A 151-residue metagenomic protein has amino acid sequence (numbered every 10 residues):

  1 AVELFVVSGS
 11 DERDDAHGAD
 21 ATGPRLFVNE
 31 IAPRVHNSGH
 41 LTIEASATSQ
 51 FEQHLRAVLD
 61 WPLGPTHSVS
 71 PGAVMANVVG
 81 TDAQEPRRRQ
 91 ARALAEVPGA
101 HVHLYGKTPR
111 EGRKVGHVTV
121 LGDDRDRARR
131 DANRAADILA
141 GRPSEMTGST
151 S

Functional and structural regions predicted by a protein language model:
A1-V2, A21-T22, A32-A83: Active-site "cap" helix and flanking loop/linker of ATP-utilizing ligase/carboxylase catalytic domains
L4-V6, V120: Conserved hydrophobic "DFG−1" position in protein kinase catalytic cores
V6, A32-P33, L104-G106: Short beta-strand elements
V7-P24: Intrinsically disordered, low-complexity terminal tails and inter-domain linkers enriched for S/T/G/P/D/E
R56-S151: Peripheral (often C-terminal) accessory segments that flank ATP-dependent C-N-forming ligase machineries
